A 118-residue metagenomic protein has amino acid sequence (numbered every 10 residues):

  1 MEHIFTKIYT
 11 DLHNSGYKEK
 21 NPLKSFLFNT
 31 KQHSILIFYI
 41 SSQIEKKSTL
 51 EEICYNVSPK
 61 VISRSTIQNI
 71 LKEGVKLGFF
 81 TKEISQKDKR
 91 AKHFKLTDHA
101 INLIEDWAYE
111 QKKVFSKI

Functional and structural regions predicted by a protein language model:
Y9-Y39: Short alpha-helical segments that sit at the start of domains
E19, E105-I118: Amphipathic alpha-helical dimerization/coiled-coil segments that flank or bridge DNA-binding/regulatory modules
I40-I44: Short helix-to-turn junction characteristic of helix-turn-helix DNA-binding domains, especially the helix
K46-V57: Short acidic, hydrophobic short linear motifs in intrinsically disordered regions
V61-K76: Short amphipathic alpha-helical interaction segments
V75-S85: A short, conserved structural fragment
S85-A108: Short, cationic-aromatic polyanion-contact patches
